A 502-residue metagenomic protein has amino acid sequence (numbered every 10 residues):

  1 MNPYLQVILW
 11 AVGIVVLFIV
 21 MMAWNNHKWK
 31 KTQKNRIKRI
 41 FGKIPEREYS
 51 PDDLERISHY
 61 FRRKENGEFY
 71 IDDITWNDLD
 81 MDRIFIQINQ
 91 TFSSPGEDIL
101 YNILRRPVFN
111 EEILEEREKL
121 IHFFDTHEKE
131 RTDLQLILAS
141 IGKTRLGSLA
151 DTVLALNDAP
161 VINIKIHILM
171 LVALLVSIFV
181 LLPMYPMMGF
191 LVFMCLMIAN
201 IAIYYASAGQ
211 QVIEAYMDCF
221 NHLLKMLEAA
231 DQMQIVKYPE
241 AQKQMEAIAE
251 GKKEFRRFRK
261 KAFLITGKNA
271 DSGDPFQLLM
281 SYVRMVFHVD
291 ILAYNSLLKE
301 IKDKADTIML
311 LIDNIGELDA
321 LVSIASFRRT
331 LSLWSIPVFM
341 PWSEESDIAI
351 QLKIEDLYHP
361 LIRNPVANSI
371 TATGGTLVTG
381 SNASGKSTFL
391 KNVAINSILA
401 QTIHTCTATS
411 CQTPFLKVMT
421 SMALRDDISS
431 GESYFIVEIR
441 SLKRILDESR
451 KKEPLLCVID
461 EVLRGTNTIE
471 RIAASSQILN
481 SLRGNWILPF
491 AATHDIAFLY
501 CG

Functional and structural regions predicted by a protein language model:
M1-G374: Alpha-helical bundle segments enriched in helix-capping/polar residues
A202, I324, L331-G502: ATPase nucleotide-binding head domains, primarily ABC-like/P-loop NTPase cores
